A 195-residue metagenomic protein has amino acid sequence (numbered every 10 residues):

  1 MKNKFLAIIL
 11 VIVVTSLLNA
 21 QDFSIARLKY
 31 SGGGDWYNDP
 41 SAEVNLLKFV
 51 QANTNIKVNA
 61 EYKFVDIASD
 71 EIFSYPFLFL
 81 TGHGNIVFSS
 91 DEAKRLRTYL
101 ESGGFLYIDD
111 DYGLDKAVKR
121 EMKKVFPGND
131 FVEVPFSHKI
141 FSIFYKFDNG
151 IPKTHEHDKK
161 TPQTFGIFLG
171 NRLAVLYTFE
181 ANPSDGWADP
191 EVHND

Functional and structural regions predicted by a protein language model:
K4-T15: Sec-dependent N-terminal signal peptides
N19-F77, T81-G84, N182-P183, D189-D195: Aromatic-Pro/Gly-enriched surface loop or interdomain linker that acts as a lid/target-recognition segment
A20-Q21, D70-S74, L100-E101, G166-N171: Extracellular/periplasmic catalytic domains that process cell-envelope and extracellular macromolecules
Q21-F23, G32-G33, S41-A42, D115-D195: An acidic, glycine-rich "communication" segment
I25, F77-K116: Short alpha-beta junction capping motif
F49-K57, T81, T98-S102, E121-N129: Structured segments of extracytoplasmic/periplasmic soluble domains in secreted or envelope-associated proteins
I56-V65, I108-D111, N129-F136: Surface-exposed patches in mature extracellular/periplasmic domains of secreted proteins
A60-I67, S89-R95, K159-Q163: Alpha-helical scaffolding within the catalytic cores of extracellular/periplasmic polymer-degrading hydrolases
